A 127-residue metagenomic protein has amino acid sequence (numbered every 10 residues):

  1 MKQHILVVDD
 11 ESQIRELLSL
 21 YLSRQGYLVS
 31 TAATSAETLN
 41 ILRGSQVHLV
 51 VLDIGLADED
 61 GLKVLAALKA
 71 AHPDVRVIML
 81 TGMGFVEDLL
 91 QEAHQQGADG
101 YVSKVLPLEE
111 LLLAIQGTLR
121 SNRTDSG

Functional and structural regions predicted by a protein language model:
R15, A57: The feature encodes the CheY-like receiver
E16-R24: Charged docking surfaces used in two-component/phosphorelay signaling
T34, D60-K63: Acidic catalytic/metal-coordinating carboxylates
N40, L62-D74: Short amphipathic alpha-helix used as the core "switch/output" element in two-component signaling
S45-V51, L56: Active-site beta3 strand of CheY-like receiver
K63, G84-V102: Alpha4 helix (beta4-alpha4-beta5 surface) of REC/receiver domains from two-component response regulators
L80-T81: Hydrophobic/aromatic residues positioned on beta-strands within the core alpha/beta folds
L106-Q116: C-terminal output helix
